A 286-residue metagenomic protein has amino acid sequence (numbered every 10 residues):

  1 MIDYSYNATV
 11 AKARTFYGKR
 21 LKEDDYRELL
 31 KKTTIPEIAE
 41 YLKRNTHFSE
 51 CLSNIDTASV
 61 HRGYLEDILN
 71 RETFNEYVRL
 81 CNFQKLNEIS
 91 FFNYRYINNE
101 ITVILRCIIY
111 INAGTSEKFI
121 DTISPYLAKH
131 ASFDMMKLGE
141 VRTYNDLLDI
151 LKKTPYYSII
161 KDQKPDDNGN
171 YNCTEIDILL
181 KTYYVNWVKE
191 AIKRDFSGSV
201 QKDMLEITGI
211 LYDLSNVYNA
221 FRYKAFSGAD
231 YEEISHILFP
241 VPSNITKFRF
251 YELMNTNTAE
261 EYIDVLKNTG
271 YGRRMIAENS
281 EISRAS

Functional and structural regions predicted by a protein language model:
M1-S286: N-terminal domain-start signal
